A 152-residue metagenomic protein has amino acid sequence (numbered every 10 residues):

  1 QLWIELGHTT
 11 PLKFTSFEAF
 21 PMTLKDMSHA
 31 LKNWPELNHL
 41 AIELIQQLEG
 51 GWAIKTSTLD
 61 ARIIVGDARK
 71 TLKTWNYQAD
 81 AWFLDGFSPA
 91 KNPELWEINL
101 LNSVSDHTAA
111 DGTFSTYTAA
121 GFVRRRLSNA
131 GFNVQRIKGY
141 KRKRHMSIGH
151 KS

Functional and structural regions predicted by a protein language model:
Q1-H8: Conserved SAM-binding loop of SAM-dependent methyltransferases across substrates and taxa, primarily the Class I
T10-P11, L31: Conserved S-adenosyl-L-methionine
P11-E18: Conserved SAM-binding motif I beta-strand of class I
T15, R62-I64, Q135: General small-molecule cofactor/ligand-binding pocket signal
E18-M22, A120: Residues in the short beta-alpha loop(s) of Rossmann-like NAD(P)-binding domains
D26-N76: S-adenosyl-L-methionine
L59-A109: Active-site segment flanking the S-adenosylmethionine/decSAM binding pocket in AdoMet-dependent transferases
K91-K151: C-terminal substrate-binding/active-site "lid" region of AdoMet-derived donor-dependent transferases
